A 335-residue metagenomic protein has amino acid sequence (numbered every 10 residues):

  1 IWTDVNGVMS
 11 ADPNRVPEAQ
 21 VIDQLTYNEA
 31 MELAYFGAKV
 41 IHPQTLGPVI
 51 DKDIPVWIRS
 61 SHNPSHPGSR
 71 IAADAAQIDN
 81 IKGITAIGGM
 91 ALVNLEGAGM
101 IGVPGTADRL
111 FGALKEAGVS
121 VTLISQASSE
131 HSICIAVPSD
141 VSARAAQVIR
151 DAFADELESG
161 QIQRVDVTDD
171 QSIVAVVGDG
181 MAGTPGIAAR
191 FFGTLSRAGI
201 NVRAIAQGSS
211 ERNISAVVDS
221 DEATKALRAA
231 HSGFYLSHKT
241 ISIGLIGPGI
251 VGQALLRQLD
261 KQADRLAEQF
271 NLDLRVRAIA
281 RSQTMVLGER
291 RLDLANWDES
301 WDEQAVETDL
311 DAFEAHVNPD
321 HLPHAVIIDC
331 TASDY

Functional and structural regions predicted by a protein language model:
I1-S237: C-terminal catalytic "cap/lid" subdomain
S242-P248, G252-Y335: N-terminal glycine-/serine-/threonine-rich beta1-alpha1-beta2 phosphate-ribose binding loop of Rossmann-like
